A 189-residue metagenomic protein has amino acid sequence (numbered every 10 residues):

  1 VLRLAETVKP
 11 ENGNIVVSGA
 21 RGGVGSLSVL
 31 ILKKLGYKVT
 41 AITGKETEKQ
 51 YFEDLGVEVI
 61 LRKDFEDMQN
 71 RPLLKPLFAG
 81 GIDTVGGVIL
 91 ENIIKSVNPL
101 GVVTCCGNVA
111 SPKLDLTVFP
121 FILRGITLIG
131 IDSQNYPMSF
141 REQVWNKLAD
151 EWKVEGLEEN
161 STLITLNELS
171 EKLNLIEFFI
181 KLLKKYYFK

Functional and structural regions predicted by a protein language model:
V1-R62: Mid-domain Rossmann-like dinucleotide-binding core that forms the NAD(H)/NADP(H) cofactor-binding site
G19, K63, V85, G107: Glycine-rich, N-terminal phosphate-binding loop of Rossmann-like dinucleotide-binding domains
G56-V57, L77-A79, F121: Local beta-strand N-terminus motif with an aromatic residue
F65-L77: Short amphipathic alpha-helix with an adjacent loop that forms part of the alpha/beta core around
A79-I82, T104: N-terminal Rossmann-like NAD(P) cofactor-binding module of classical short-chain dehydrogenase/reductase
V88-E155: Glycine-rich phosphate-binding loop and adjacent beta-alpha segment of Rossmann(oid) nucleotide-cofactor-binding
S139-K189: C-terminal hydrophobic helical "lid"/dimerization subdomain of Rossmann-like NAD(P)H-dependent oxidoreductases
